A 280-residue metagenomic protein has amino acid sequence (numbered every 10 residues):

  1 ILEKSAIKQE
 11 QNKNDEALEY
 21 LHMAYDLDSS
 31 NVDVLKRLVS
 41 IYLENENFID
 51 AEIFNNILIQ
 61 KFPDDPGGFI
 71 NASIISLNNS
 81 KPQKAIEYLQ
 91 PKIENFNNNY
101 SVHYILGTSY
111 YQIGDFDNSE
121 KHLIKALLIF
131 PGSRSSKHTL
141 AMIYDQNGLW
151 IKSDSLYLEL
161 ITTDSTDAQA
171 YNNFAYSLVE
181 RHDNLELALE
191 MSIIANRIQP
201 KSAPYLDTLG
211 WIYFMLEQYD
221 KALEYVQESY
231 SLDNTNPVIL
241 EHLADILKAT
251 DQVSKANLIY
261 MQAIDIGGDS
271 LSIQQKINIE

Functional and structural regions predicted by a protein language model:
E3, R37, N71, I105 (+5 more regions): Canonical tetratricopeptide repeat
A6, S40, I74, T108 (+4 more regions): Residue-level recognition of tetratricopeptide repeat
Q9, L43, L77, Y104 (+6 more regions): Position-specific recognition of the canonical hydrophobic site in helix A of tetratricopeptide repeat
N12, E46, S80, G114 (+4 more regions): Residue-level detector of the short coil/turn that links helix A to helix B within each tetratricopeptide repeat
L27, K61-F62, E94-F96, I129-F130 (+4 more regions): Structural marker of alpha-solenoid helical repeat scaffolds
V32-D33, D65-G67, Y100-S101, R134-S135 (+4 more regions): Helix-start (N-cap) detector for alpha-helical repeat units in TPR-like alpha-solenoids, especially tetratricopeptide
